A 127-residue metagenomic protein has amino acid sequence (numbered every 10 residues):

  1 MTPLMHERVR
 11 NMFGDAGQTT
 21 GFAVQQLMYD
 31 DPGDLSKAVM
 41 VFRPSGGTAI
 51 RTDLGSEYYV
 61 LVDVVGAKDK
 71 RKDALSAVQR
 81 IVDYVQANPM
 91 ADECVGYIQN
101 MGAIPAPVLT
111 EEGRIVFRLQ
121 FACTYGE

Functional and structural regions predicted by a protein language model:
M1-A23, R43-E127: Charged, amphipathic alpha-helical segments and their flanking helix caps
Q25-D34: Short acidic low-complexity segments
G33-S36, L54-S56: A short, polar/charged loop/turn motif at coil->beta-strand junctions and beta-hairpin connectors
L35-S45: A short, hydrophobic beta-strand-centered structural micro-motif
